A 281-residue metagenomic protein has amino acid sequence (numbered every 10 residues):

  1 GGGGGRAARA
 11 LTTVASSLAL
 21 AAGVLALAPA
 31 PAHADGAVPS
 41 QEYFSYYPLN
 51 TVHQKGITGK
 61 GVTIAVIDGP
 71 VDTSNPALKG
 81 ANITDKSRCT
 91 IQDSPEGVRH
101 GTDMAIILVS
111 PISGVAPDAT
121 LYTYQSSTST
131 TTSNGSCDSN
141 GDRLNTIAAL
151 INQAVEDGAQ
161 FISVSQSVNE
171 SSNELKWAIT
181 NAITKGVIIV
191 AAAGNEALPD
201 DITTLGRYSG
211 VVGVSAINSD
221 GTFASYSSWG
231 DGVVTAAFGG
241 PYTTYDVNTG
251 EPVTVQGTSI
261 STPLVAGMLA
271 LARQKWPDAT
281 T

Functional and structural regions predicted by a protein language model:
G5, L11-G61: Protease zymogen maturation seam
L49, G61, G101-V109, L144-I151 (+5 more regions): Extracytoplasmic/secreted envelope proteins and their assembly/folding machinery, especially bacterial periplasmic
H53-I64, P70-T84, Q92-G141, S209 (+3 more regions): Subtilisin-like serine protease catalytic core
T63-I67, T120-Q125, V155, Q160-S165 (+3 more regions): Structural recognition of the beta-strand scaffold that forms the well-ordered cores of secreted hydrolase catalytic
D68, T203-Q274: Extracellular S/T/G-rich loop segment that most often corresponds to the catalytic His/Ser-adjacent loop
G69-T73, C89-I91, S113, S127-T131 (+4 more regions): Solvent-exposed loop/turn segments at secondary-structure junctions within structured extracellular/periplasmic domains
V109-S113, N152-Q160, T180-T184, I188 (+4 more regions): Sec-exported extracytoplasmic/periplasmic mature domains
T130-G206, P252-Q256, I260: Substrate-binding/access-modulating region of protease and related hydrolase catalytic domains
